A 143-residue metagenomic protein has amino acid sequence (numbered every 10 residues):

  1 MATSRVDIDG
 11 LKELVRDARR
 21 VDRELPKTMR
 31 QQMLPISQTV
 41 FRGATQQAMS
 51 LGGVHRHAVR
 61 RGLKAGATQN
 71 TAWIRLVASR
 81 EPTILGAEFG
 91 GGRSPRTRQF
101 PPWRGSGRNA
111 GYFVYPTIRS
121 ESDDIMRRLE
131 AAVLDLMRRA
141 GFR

Functional and structural regions predicted by a protein language model:
M1-R75, T97-R143: Short, Lys/Arg-rich flexible segments
A67-F89: Long, charge-enriched, surface-exposed interaction segments in small proteins/subunits
E88-R98: A short, structured beta-strand/loop element
